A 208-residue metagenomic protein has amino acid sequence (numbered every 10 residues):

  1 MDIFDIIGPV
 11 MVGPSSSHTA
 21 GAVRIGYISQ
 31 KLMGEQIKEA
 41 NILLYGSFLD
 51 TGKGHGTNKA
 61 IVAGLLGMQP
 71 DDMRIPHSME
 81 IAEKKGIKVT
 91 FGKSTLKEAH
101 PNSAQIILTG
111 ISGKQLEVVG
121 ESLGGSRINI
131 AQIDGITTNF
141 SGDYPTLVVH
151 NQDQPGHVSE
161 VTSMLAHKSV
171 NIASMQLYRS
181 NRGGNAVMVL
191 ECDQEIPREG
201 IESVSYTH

Functional and structural regions predicted by a protein language model:
I7-V12, A20, I25-V148, Q154-P155: Regulatory modules associated with amino-acid/nitrogen control
T90-F91, N171-L177: A short linear hydrophobic-aromatic micro-motif
G124, D153-I172: Short amphipathic alpha-helix segments
A131, A166-H167, S174, E195-E202: Long, contiguous binding/interaction regions
V149-N151, V189-Q194: Short beta-strand-to-loop capping motifs
R179-V187: Short proline/glycine- and acidic-rich turn/helix-capping motifs at secondary-structure junctions
T207-H208: Conserved small/polar residues in nucleotide/adenosyl-binding loops
